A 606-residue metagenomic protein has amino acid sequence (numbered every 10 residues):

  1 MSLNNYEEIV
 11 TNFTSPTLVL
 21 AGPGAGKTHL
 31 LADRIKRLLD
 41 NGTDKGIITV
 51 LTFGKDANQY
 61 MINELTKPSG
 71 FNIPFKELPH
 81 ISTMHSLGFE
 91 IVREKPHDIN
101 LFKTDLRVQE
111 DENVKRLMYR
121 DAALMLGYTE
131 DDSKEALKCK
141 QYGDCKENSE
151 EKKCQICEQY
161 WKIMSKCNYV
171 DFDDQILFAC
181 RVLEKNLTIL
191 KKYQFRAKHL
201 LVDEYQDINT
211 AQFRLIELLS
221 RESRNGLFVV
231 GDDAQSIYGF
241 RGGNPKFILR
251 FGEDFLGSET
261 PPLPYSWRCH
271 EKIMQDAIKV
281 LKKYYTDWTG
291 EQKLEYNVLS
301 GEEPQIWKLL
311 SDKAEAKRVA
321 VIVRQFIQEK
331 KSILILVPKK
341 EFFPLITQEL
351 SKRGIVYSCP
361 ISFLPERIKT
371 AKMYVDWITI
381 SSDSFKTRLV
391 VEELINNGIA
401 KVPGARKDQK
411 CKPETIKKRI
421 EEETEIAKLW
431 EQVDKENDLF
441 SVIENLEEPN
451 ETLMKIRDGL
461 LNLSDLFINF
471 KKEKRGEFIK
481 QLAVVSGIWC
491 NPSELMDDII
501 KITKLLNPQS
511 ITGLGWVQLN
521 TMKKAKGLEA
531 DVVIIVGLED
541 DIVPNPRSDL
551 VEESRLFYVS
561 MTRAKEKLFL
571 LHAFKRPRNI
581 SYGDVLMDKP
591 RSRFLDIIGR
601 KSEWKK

Functional and structural regions predicted by a protein language model:
M1-A21, A25, H29-L30, I47-T49 (+5 more regions): Accessory N-terminal region flanking or inserted into the helicase ATPase core in nucleic-acid motor proteins
M1-I99, K191, Q275-I278, I335 (+1 more regions): P-loop NTPase Walker
M1-P23, L101-R107, G257-Y265, T286-L336: Inter-lobe coupling/hinge region of RecA-like P-loop helicase motors
I81-E90, L201-E204, V230, K339 (+2 more regions): Conserved helicase core region in the C-terminal RecA-like lobe
N100-V170, T424-N469: Coupling/switch/interface segments within P-loop NTPase motor domains and analogous charged loops in nucleic-acid
T210-E303: Conserved RecA-like helicase ATPase core segment that couples NTP binding/hydrolysis to strand translocation
I327-N469: ATPase/helicase motor core of nucleic-acid motors
K417-K524, E529, N545, S602: Accessory C-terminal helicase-associated subdomains
